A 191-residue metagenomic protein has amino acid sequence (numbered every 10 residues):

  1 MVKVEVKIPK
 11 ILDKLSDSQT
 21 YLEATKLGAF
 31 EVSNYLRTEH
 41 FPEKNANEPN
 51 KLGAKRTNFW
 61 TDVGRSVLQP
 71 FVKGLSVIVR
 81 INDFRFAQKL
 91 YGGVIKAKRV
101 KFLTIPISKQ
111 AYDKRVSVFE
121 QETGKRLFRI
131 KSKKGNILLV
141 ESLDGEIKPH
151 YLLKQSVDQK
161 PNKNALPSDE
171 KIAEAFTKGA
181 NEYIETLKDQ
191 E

Functional and structural regions predicted by a protein language model:
M1-E191: Short, Lys/Arg-rich flexible segments
